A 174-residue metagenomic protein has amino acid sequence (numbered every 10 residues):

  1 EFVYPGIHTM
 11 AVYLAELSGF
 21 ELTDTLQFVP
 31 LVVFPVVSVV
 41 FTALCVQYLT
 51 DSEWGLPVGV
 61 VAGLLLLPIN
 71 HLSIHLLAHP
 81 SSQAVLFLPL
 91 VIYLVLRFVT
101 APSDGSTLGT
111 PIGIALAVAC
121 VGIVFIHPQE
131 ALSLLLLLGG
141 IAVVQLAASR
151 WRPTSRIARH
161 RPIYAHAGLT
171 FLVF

Functional and structural regions predicted by a protein language model:
F2-L22: Short hydrophobic/aromatic helix or loop-helix immediately within or flanking a transmembrane segment in polytopic
E16, V29-S103, L108-A142: Membrane-embedded helix bundles of polyisoprenyl
F20, D51, T100-A101, L146-T154: Transmembrane helix-loop junctions in multipass membrane proteins, especially transporters and channels
D24-Q27: Membrane-interface alpha-helices at helix entry/exit sites of multi-pass transporters
P111, L134-F171: Perimembrane helix-loop-helix junctions
